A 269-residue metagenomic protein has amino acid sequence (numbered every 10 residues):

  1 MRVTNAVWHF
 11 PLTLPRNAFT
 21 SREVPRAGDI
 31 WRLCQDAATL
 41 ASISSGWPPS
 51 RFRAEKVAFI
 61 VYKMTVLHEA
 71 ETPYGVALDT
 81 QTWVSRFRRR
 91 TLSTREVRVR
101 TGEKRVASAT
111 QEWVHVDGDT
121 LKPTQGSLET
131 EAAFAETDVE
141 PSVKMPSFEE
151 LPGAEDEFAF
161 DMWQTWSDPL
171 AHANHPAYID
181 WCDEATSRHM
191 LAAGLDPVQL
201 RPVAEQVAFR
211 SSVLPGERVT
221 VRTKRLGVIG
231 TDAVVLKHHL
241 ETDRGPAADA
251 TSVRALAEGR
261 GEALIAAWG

Functional and structural regions predicted by a protein language model:
M1-V61, S108-T110, V116-A204, L256-G269: Hot-dog-fold acyl-thioester-processing enzymes
N5-F10, T65-E149, F209-R218, R225-G269: HotDog/MaoC-like acyl-thioester-processing domains
